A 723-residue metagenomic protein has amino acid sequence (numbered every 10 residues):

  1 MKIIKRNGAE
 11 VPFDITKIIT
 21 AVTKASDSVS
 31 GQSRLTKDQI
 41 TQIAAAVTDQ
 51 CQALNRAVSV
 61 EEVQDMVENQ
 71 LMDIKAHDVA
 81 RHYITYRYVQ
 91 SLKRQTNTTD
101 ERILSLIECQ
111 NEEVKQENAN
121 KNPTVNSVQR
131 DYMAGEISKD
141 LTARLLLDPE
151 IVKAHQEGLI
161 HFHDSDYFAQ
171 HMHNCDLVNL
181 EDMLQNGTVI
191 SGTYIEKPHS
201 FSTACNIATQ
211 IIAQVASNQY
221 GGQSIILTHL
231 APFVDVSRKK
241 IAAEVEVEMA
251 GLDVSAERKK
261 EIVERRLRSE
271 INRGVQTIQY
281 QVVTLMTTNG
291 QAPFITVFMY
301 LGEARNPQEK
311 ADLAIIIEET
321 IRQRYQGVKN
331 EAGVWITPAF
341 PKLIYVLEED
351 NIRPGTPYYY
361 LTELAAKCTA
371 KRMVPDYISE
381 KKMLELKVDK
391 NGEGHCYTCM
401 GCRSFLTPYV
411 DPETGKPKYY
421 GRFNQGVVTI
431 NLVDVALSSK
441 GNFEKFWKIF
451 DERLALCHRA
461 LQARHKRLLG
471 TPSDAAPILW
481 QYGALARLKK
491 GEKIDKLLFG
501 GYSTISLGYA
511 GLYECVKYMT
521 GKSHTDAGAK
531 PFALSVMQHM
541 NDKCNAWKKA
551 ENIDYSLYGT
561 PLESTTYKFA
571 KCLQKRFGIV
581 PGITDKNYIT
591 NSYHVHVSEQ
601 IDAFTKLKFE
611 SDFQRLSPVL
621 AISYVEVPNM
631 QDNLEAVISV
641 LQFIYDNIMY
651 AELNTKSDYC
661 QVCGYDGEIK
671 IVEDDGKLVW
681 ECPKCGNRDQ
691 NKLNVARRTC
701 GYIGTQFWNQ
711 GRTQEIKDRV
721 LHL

Functional and structural regions predicted by a protein language model:
M1-Q110, K717-H722: Charged, amphipathic alpha-helical regulatory modules used for macromolecular assembly or allosteric control
F13-I15, G421, A696: Non-cofactor substrate-recognition interfaces
T23, H458, Q462, Y513-K517: Amphipathic, well-packed alpha-helical segments that form the structural scaffold of globular domains
V89-G501, K522, D526-R688, N694: Conserved catalytic cores of very large enzyme subunits
M299, I505-Y518, Q538, R698: Contiguous, well-ordered alpha-helical segments that form the cores/surfaces of helical PPI scaffolds
G686-L723: Long insertion/accessory domains within large nucleic-acid-processing enzymes
